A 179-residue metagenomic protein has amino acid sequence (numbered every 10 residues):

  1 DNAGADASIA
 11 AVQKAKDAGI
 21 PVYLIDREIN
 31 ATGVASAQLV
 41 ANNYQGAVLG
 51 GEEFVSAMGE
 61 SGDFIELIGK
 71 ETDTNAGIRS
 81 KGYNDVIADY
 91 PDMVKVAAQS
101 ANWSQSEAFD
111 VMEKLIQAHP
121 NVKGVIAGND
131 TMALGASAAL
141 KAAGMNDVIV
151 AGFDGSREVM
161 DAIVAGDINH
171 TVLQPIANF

Functional and structural regions predicted by a protein language model:
D1-F179: A residue-level marker of the well-folded mature domains of exported/periplasmic proteins
